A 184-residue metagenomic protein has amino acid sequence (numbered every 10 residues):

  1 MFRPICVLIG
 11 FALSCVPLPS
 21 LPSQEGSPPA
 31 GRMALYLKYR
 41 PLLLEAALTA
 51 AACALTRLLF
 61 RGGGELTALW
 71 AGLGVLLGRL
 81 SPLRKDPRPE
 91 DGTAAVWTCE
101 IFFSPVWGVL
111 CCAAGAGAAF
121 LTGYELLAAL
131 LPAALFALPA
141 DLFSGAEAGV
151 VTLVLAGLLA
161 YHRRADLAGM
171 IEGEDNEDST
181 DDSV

Functional and structural regions predicted by a protein language model:
M1-C6, K38-L42: N-terminal membrane topogenic signal
R3-L8, W107-A113, E125-A133, F143-L155: Loop-to-transmembrane alpha-helix initiation sites
P4-F11, E45-L58, G64-V75, G92-V96: "…together with the soluble PPM/PP2C metallo-phosphatase catalytic core" -> "…together with the soluble PPM/PP2C
I5-Q24: N-terminal signal-anchor/start-transfer transmembrane helix
G10-V16, C53, G74-R79, G115-A119 (+1 more regions): Alpha-helical transmembrane segments of multi-pass membrane proteins
L18-A47, L58, L80-V96, A119-L130 (+1 more regions): Interhelical loop and helix-boundary elements at the membrane-water interface of polytopic inner-membrane proteins
G31-A34, C53-F60, G74-G78, E90-T122 (+1 more regions): Interfacial segments of multi-pass membrane proteins
A137-G169: Terminal transmembrane helical module of multi-pass membrane proteins
